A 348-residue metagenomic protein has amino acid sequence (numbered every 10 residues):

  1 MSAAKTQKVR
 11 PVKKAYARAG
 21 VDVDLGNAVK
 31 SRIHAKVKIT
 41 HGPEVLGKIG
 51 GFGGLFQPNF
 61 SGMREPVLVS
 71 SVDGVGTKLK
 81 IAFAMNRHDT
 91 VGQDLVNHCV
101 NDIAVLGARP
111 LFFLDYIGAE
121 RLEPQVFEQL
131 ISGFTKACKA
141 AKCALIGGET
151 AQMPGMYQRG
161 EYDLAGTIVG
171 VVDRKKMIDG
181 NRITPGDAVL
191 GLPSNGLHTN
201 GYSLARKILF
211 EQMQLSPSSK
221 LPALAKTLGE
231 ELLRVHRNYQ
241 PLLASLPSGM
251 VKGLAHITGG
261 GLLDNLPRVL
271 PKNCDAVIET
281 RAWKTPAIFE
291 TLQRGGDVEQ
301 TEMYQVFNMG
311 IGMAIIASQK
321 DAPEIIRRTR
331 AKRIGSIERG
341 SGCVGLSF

Functional and structural regions predicted by a protein language model:
S2-E44: N-terminal amphipathic/basic leader segments beginning at the initiator methionine
A3-A19, V126-A144, Y157-L164, S216 (+1 more regions): Glycine-/charge-enriched secondary-structure boundary and capping motifs
G26, G62-M63, V75-K78, D173-K176 (+4 more regions): Short, acidic Gly/Pro/Ser/Thr-rich loop/turn segments
N27-H34, F52-F56, P66, N97 (+8 more regions): Predominant activation on well-ordered alpha-helical scaffold segments within soluble catalytic domains
A28-K30, L79, F113, R121 (+1 more regions): Generic hydrophobic alpha-helical membrane-span motif
A35-N195: Glycine-rich phosphate/pyrophosphate-binding loop regions near the starts of catalytic domains
F60, I117-G118, G196, G261 (+2 more regions): Short, glycine/serine-rich, charged loops/turns that create anion-binding and catalytic segments at active sites
V72, D163, K176-L224, L228 (+1 more regions): Short, acidic (Asp/Glu-rich) active-site segment that either coordinates a divalent metal cofactor
